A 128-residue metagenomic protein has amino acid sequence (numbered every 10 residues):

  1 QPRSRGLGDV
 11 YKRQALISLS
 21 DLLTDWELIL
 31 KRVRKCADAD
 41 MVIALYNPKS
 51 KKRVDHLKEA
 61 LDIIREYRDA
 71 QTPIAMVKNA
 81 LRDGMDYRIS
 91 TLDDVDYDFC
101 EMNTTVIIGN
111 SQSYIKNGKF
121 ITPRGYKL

Functional and structural regions predicted by a protein language model:
Q1-L7, Y11: Single conserved hydrophobic/aromatic residue that forms the stacking wall/gate of nucleotide- or nucleobase-binding
G8-D9, L30-V33, Y87-D94: Short, surface-exposed amphipathic charged segments that create phosphate/polyanion-binding patches used for binding
D9-L19, D93-M102: A polyampholytic, Gly/Pro-enriched intrinsically disordered region
R13-A37, K52-L61: Anionic-ligand binding region
A39-L128: A contiguous loop/helix-start segment that scaffolds small-molecule binding in enzyme catalytic cores
